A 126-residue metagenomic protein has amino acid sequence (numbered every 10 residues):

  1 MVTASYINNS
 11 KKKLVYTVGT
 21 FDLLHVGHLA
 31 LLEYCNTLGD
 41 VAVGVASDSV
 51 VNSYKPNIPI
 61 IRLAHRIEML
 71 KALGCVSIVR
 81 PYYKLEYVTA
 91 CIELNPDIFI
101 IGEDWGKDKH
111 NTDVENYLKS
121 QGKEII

Functional and structural regions predicted by a protein language model:
M1-I126: Nucleotidyltransferase catalytic core that binds NTPs
